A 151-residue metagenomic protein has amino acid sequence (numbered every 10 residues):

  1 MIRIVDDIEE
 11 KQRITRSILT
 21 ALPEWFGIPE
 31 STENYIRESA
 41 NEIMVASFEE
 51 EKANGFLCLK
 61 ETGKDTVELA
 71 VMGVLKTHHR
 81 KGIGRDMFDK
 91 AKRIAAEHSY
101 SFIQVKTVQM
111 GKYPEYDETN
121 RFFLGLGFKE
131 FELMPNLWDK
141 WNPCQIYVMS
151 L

Functional and structural regions predicted by a protein language model:
M1-E30, F48: Short amphipathic alpha-helix that is part of the acyltransferase structural core
P23-E49, F56-C58: Active-site rim helix/loop that mediates acceptor-substrate recognition in acyltransferases
A46, K52-K60, T66-G73: Conserved beta-strand in the GNAT
D65-K76, R80, Q104-K106: Conserved acetyl-CoA binding element of GNAT-fold acetyltransferases
R80-E97, E118-R121: Conserved acetyl-CoA-binding loop-helix of GNAT-fold acetyltransferases
A95-P114: Conserved GNAT acetyl-CoA-binding A-motif
P114-T119, L133-P143: Short glycine/proline-centered loop/turn elements that form peptide/ligand docking sites
N120-E132: Conserved acetyl-CoA-binding loop of GNAT-fold acetyltransferases
